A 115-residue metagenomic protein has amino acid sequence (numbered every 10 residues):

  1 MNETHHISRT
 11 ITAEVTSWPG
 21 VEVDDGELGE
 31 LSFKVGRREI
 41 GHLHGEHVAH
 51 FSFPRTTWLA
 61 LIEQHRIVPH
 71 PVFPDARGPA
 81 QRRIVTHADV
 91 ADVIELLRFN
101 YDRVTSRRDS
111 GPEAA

Functional and structural regions predicted by a protein language model:
M1-A115: Charge-dense, helix-prone N-terminal extensions
